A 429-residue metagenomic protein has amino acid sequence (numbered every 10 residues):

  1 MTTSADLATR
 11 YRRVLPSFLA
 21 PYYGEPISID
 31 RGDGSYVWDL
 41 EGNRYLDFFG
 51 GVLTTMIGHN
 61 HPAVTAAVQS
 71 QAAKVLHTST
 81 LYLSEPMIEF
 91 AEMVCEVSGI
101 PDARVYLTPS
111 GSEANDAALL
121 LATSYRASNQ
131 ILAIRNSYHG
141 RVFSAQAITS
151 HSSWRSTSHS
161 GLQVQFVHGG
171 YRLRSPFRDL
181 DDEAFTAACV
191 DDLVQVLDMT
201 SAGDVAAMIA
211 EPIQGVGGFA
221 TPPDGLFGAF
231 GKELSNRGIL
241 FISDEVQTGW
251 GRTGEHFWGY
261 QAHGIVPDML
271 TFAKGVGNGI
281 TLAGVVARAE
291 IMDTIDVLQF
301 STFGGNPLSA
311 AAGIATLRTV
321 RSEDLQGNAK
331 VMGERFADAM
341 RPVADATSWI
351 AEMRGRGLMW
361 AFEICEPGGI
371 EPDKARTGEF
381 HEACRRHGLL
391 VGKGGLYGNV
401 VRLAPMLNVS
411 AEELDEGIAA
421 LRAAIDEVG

Functional and structural regions predicted by a protein language model:
M1-G429: Conserved N-terminal phosphate-binding loop of PLP-dependent enzymes in the Aspartate aminotransferase
